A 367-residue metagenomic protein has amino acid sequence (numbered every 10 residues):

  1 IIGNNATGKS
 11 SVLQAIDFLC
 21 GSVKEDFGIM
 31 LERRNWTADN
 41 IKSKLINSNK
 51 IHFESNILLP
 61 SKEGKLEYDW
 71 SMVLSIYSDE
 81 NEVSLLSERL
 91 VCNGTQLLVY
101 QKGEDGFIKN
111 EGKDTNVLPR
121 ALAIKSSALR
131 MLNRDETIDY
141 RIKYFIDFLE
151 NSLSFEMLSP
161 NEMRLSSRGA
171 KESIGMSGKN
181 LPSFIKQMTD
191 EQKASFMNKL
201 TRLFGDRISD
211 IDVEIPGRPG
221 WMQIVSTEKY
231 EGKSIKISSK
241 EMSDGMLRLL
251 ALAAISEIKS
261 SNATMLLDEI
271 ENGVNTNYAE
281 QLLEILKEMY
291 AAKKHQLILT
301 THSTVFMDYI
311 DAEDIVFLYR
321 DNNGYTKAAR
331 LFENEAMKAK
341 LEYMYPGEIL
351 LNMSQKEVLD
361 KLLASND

Functional and structural regions predicted by a protein language model:
I1-N35, R248-I255, I285, T300: Phosphate-binding glycine-rich loops of NTP-binding sites
S11-D79: Conserved P-loop NTP-binding catalytic core
D17, E271-V274, T304-V305: Catalytic acidic motif of RecA-like/P-loop NTPases
S55-E63, C92, S226-E231: Short acidic, glycine-rich loop/turn motifs
G64-R202, D206-S209: Electropositive, glycine-dotted interaction segments that contact anionic polymers or phosphate-rich ligands
T201, G205, S209-E257, T264-N277 (+1 more regions): Conserved ABC ATPase signature
N262-T264, Q296: Residue-level preference for the first positions of well-ordered beta-strands
Q281-D367: C-terminal lobe/lid and adjacent interdomain/linker elements of RecA-like ASCE P-loop ATPase modules
